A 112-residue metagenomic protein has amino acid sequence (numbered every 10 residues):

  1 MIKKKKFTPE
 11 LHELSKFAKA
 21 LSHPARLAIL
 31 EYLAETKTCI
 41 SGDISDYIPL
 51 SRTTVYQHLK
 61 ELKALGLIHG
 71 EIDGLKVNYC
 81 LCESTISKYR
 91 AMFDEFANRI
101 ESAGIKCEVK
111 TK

Functional and structural regions predicted by a protein language model:
M1-L14, E35, E83-K112: Amphipathic alpha-helical dimerization/coiled-coil segments that flank or bridge DNA-binding/regulatory modules
H12-S51, L75-T85: N-terminal helix-turn-helix DNA-binding core of bacterial DNA-binding proteins
L27, E61-L62: Alpha-helical and His/Cys-centered functional microenvironments
I48-S51, E61, R99, E108-K110: Juxtamembrane/interface motifs at transmembrane-helix termini
H58: Residues within the DNA-recognition helix of helix-turn-helix
K63-D73, C80: Beta-hairpin "wing" of winged helix-turn-helix
